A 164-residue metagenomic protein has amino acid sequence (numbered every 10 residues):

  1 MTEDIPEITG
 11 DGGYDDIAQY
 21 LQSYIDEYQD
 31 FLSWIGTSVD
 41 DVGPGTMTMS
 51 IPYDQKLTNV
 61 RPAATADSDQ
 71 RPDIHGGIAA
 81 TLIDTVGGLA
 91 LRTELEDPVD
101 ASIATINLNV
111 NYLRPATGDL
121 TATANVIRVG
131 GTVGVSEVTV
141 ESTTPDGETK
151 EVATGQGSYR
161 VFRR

Functional and structural regions predicted by a protein language model:
M1-S50, D54-K56: Non-catalytic linker/capping segments at the edges of enzyme domains
E3, T9-G12, P115-T117, I127-R164: HotDog/MaoC-like acyl-thioester-processing domains
S33-I35, G45-M47, S102-L108, G118 (+1 more regions): A generic structural signal for short beta-strands and their flanking turns/coil linkers
T48-A90: Hot-dog-fold acyl-thioester-processing enzymes
I51-Y53, Y112, V161: Hydrophobic residues in beta-strands and at strand termini
V60-Q70, L95-A101, D146-E148: Short helix-coil transition/hinge motifs at the ends and kinks of transmembrane helices, capturing the brief
G88-T123: Hydrophobic beta-strand-centered segment that forms part of the acyl-chain substrate-binding groove
